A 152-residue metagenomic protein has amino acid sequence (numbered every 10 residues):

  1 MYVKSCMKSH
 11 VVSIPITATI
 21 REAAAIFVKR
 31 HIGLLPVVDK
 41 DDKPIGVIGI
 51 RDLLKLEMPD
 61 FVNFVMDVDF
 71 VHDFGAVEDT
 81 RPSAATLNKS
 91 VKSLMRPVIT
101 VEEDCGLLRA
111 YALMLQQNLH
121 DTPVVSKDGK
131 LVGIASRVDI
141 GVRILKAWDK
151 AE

Functional and structural regions predicted by a protein language model:
M1-I26, I32, V37-K40, P44-I45 (+3 more regions): Bateman/CBS regulatory modules and CBS-like beta-alpha motifs in cytosolic regions of diverse proteins
K8, I50, M58, Q116-L119 (+1 more regions): ATP/adenylate-binding site constellation spanning eukaryotic-like Ser/Thr protein kinases, ABC-transporter
F27, L54-E57, M114: Hydrophobic residues in alpha-helical segments
R30-H31, N118: Short, basic and Ser/Thr-rich N-terminal targeting/leader segments
G46-L54, G133-S136, I140-G141: Short hydrophobic beta-strand motif reused across regulatory alpha/beta modules
L54-D69, I140-E152: A short, polar/charged loop-to-alpha-helix boundary motif
E57-M58, R109, N118, K130: Contiguous N-terminal and early-domain "leader" segments and peripheral loops that mark the onset or edge of a domain
Q117, D121-T122, S136-W148: Gly/Ser-rich helix-loop-strand patches that form or flank binding pockets for ribonucleotide-derived cofactors
